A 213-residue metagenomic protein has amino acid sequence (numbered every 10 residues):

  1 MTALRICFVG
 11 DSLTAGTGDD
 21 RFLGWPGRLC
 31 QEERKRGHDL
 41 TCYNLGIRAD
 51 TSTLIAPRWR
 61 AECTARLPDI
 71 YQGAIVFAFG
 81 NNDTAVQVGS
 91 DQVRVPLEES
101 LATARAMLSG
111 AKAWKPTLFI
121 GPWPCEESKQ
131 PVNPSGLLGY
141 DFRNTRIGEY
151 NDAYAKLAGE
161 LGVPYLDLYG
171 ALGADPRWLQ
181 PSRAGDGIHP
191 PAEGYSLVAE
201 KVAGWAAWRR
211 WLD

Functional and structural regions predicted by a protein language model:
M1-R48, S52-L54, R58-I70, I75: Serine-esterase "nucleophile elbow" of acetyl-processing enzymes
H38, P57-D213: Alpha-helical cap/lid subdomain in secreted, periplasmic, or secretory-pathway luminal O-acyl-processing enzymes
